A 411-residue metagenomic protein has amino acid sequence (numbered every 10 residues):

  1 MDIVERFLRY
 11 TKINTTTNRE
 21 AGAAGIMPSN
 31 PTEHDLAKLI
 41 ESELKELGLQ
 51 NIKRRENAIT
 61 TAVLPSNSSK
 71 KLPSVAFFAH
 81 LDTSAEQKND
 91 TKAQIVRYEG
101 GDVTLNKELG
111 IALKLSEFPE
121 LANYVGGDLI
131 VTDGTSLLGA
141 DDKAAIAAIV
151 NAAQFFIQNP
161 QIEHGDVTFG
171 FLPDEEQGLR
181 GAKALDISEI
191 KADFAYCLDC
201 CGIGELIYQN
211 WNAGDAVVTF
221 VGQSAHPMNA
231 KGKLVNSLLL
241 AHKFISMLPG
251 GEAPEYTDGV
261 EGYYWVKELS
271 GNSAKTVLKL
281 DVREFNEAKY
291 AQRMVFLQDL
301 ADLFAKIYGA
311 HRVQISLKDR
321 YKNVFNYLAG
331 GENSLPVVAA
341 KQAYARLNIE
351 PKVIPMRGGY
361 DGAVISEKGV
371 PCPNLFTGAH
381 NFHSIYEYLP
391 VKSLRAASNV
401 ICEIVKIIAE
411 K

Functional and structural regions predicted by a protein language model:
M1-N30, V131, H383-S384: N-terminal capping segment at the start of a domain
G22-L72, A76-F78, D82: A non-catalytic alpha/beta surface segment that caps or lines the substrate-entry region of metallo-dependent hydrolase
N51, Q161-D166, G250-W265, F304-L317 (+2 more regions): Flexible, glycine/charged-enriched surface loops at secondary-structure junctions
K71-D166, F171, A192: Active-site metal-coordination/substrate-binding segment of hydrolases, especially metallo-dependent peptidases
E108-D128, I207-T219, Q342, P373: Acidic-glycine-rich active-site phosphate/pyrophosphate-binding loop
G126-A140, D174-Q298, D302, H311-Q314 (+1 more regions): Midchain, well-structured core segments that form catalytic/ion-binding scaffolds
V235-P254, A288-L303, V338-Q342, P351 (+1 more regions): His/Asp/Glu-rich mid-to-C-terminal helical/loop segments that flank catalytic regions of hydrolases
L239-Y256, Y263-W265, R312, K322-P373: Active-site-adjacent substrate-binding region of metalloamidase/peptidase-like peptide-processing proteins
